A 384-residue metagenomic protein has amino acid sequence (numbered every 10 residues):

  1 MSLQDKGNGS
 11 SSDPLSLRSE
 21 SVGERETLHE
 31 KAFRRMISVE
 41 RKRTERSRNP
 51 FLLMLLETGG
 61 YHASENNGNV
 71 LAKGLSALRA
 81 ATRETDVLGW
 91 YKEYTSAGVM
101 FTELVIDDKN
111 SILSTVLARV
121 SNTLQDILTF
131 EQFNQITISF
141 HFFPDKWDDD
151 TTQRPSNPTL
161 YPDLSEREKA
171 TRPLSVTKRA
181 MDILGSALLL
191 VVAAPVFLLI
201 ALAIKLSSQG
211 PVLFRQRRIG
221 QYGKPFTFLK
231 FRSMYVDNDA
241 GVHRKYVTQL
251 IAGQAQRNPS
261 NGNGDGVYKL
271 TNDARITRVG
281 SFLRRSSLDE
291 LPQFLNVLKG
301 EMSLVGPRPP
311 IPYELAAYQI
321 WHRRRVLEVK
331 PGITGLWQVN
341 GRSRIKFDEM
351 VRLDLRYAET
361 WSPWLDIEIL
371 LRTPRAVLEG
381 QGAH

Functional and structural regions predicted by a protein language model:
M1, R35-M36, S47, L104-V191: N-terminal hydrophobic signal-anchor/signal peptide
M36-T58: Active-site-proximal structural segments of metal-dependent nucleotidyl cyclase/transferase enzymes
R41-R46, L75-I106: Conserved helix-loop-beta segment at the catalytic/binding core of cyclic-nucleotide signaling proteins
G60-V87, R119, V339: Active-site-proximal alpha-helical element of nucleotidyl cyclase-like catalytic domains and analogous helices
A170-K245, P363, E368-H384: A hydrophobic, helix-centered structural microdomain
F214-A274, T334-M350: Short, glycine-rich, amphipathic interfacial segments at transmembrane boundaries or analogous
A255-V329, I369-V377: A short, structured surface patch at a secondary-structure boundary
T271, I320-H384: C-terminal terminal-structure detector
